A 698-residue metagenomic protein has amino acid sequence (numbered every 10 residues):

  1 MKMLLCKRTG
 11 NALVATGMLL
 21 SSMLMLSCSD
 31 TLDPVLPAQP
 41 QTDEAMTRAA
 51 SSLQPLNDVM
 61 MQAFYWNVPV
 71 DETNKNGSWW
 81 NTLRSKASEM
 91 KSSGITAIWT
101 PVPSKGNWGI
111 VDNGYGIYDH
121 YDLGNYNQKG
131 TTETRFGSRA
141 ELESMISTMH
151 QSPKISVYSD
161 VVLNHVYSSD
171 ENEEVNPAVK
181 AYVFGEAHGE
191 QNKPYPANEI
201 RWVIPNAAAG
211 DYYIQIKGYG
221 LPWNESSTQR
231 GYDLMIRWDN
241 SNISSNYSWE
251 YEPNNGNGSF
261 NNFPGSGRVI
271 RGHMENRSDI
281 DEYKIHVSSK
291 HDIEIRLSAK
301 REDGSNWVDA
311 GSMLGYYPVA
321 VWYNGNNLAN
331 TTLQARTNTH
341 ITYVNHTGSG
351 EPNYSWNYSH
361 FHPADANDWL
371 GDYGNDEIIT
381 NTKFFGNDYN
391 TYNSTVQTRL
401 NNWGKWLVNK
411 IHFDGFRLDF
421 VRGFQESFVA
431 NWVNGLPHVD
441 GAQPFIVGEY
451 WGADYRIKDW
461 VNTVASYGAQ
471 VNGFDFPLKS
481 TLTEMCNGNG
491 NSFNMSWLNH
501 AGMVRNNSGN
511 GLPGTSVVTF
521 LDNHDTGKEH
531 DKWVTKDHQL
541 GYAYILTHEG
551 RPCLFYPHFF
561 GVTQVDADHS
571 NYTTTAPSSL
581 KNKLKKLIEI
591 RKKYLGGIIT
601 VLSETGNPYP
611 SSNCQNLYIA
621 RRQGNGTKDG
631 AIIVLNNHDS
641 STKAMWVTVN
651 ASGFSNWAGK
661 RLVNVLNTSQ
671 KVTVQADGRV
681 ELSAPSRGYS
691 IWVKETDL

Functional and structural regions predicted by a protein language model:
K2-A15: Bacterial N-terminal signal peptides that target proteins for export
S22-S52, E302: Bacterial Sec-dependent N-terminal signal peptides
M46-S85, S92-T96, T100-Y195, A209 (+6 more regions): Substrate-binding/active-site clefts of carbohydrate-active enzymes
S52-M61, T82-K91, I95, G109-G116 (+4 more regions): Active-site-proximal helices and loops of the catalytic beta/alpha 8
W66, S288, R296-R301, W451 (+2 more regions): Solvent-exposed strand-to-loop "edge" motifs in beta-rich extracellular domains
N192-Y212, I216-N242, G265-T339: Acidic, Ser/Thr/Pro-rich low-complexity intrinsically disordered segments
D239-S266: Predominantly extracellular/luminal regions of secreted and cell-surface proteins, especially disulfide-bonded
